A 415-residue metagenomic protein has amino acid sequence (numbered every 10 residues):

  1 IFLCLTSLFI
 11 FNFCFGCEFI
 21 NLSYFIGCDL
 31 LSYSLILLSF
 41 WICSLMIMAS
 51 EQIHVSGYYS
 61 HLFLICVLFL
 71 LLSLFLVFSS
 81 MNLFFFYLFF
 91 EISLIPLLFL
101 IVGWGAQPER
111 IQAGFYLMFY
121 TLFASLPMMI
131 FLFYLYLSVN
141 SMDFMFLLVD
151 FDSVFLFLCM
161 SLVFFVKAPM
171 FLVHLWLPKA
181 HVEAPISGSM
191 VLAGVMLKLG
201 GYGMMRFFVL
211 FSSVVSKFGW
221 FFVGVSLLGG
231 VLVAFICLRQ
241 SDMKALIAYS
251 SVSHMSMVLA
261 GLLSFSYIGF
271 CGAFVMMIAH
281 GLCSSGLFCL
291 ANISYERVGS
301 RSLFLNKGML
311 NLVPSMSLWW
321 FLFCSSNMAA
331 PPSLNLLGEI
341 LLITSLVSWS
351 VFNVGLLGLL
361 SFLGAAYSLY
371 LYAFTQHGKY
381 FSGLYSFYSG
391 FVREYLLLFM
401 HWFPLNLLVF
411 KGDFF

Functional and structural regions predicted by a protein language model:
I1-F415: Core, highly hydrophobic multi-pass alpha-helical transmembrane subunits of bioenergetic inner membranes
